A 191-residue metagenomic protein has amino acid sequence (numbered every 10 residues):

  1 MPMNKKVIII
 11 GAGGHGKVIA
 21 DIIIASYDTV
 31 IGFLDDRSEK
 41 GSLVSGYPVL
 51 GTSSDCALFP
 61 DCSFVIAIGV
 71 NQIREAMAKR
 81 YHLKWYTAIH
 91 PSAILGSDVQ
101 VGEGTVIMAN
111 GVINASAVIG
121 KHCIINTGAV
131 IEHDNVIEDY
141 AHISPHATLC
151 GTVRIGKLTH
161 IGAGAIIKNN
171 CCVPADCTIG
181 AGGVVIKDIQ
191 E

Functional and structural regions predicted by a protein language model:
P2-S63: A solvent-exposed beta-alpha-beta segment
V7-I9, S42, V65, A147 (+2 more regions): Short glycine- and Lys/Arg-enriched binding-loop motifs that mark or flank ligand-binding interfaces
G11, V65-G69, N169: Small/polar loops that bind or transfer phosphate-bearing groups
G13-G16, L34, N71, G164 (+1 more regions): Gly/Ser/Thr-rich beta-alpha loop segments that engage phosphate groups in nucleotides
A20-I22, A76-R80, I119, E191: Short amphipathic alpha-helical segments
S26, Y81-L83, A141: Glycine-rich, phosphate-binding/catalytic loops in enzymes
S38-G96: Phosphate-bearing ligand-interacting subdomains that bind or position ATP/ADP/UDP/GDP/NAD(P) or nucleotide-linked
T87-E191: Structural signal for interior beta-strand "rungs" in well-ordered beta-sheet cores of soluble enzyme domains
